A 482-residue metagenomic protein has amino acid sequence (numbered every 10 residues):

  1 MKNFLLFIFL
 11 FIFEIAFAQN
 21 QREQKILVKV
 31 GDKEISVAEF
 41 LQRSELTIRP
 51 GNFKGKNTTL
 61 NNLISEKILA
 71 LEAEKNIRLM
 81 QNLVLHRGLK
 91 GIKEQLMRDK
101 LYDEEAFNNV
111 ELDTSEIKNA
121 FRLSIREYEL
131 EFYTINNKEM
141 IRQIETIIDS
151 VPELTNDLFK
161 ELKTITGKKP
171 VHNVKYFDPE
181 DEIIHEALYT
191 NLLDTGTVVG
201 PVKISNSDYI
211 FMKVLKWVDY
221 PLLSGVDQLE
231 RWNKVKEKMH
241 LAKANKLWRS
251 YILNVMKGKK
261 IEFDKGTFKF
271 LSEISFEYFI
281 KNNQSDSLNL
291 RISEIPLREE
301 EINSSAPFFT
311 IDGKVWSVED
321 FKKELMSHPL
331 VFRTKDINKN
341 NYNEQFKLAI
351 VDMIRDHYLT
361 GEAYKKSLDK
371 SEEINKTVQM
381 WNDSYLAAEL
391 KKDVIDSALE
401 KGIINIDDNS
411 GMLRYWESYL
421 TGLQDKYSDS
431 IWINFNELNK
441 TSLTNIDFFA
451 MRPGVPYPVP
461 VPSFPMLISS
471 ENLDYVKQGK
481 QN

Functional and structural regions predicted by a protein language model:
M1-E23: Bacterial Sec-dependent N-terminal signal peptides
Q19-K29, E34-I35, R43, T47-V318 (+1 more regions): Peptidyl-prolyl cis-trans isomerase
A38: Conserved "landmark" site that anchors the functional core of diverse proteins
